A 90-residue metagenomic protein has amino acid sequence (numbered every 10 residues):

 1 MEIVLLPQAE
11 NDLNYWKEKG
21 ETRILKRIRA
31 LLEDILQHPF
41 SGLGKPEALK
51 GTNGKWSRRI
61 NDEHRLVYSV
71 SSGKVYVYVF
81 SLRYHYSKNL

Functional and structural regions predicted by a protein language model:
E2-V4, E10-K26, A30, R59-R65 (+1 more regions): Enriched for short, Lys/Arg-rich terminal
Q8-A9, L49: Intrinsically disordered, low-complexity regions enriched in Ser/Pro/Gly/Gln/His and often acidic
E33-R59: A short, surface-exposed loop/turn module that caps and links secondary-structure elements
